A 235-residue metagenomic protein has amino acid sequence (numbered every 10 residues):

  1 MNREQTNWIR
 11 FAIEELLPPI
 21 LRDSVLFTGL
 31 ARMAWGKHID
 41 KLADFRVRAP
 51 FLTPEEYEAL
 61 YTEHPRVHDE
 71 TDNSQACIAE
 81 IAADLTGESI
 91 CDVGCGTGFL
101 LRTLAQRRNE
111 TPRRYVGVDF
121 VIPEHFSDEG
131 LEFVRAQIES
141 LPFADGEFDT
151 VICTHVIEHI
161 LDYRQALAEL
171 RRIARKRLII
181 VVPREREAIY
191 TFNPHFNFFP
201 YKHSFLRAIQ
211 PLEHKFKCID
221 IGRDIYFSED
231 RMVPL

Functional and structural regions predicted by a protein language model:
M1-S140, A144, L167, R184 (+1 more regions): Conserved N-terminal segment of class I S-adenosyl-L-methionine
E88, D149, K176: Conserved acidic residues
P112, A174-R175: A structural motif
I152: A conserved beta-strand element that flanks and buttresses the S-adenosyl-L-methionine
H155-H159: Short catalytic micro-motifs in class I SAM-dependent methyltransferases
I160-E169: A short, conserved alpha-helix within the catalytic core of class I
K176-R184: Conserved beta-strand signature within the Rossmann-like core of class I S-adenosyl-L-methionine
